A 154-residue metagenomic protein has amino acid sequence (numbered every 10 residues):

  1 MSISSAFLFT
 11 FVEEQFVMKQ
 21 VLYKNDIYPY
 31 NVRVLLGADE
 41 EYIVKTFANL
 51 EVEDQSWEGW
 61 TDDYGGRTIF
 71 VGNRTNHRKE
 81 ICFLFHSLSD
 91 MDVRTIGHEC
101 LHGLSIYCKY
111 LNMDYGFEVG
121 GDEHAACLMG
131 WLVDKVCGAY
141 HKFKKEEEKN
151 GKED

Functional and structural regions predicted by a protein language model:
F7-F11, F16: Aromatic (phenylalanine/tyrosine) cluster motif
Q15-G65: Non-catalytic terminal regions of proteins
A48-M91, I106-Y107: Active-site scaffold of zinc-dependent metalloenzymes
R94-I106: Active-site recognition of the HExxH zinc-binding catalytic motif
I106-Y115: Substrate-binding clefts and substrate-entry loops adjacent to catalytic sites of polymer-processing enzymes acting on
G116-E147: Post-HExxH zinc-binding segment in Zn-dependent metallohydrolases
